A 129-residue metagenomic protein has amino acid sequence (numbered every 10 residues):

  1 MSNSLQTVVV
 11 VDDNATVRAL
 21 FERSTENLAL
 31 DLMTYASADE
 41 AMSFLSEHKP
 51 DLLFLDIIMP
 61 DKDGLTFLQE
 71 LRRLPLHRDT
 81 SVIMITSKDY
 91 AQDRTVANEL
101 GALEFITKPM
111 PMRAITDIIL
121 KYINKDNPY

Functional and structural regions predicted by a protein language model:
A15-M33: Two-component/phosphorelay signaling modules centered on CheY-like receiver
Y35-D39: Conserved Asp/Asn-Gly motif in the active-site loop of CheY-like receiver
H48-F54: Active-site beta3 strand of CheY-like receiver
M59: Receiver (REC) domain active-site loop signature in two-component systems and cognate sites in sensor histidine kinases
L103: Short, glycine/charged-rich "phosphate-handling" switch motifs in NTP-dependent and phosphotransfer domains
M110-I119: C-terminal output helix
